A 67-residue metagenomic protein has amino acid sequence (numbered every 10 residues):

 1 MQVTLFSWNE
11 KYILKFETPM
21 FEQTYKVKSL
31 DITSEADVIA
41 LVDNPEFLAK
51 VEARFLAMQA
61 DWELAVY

Functional and structural regions predicted by a protein language model:
M1-E17: Amphipathic, interaction-prone secondary-structure segments
M20-Q23, D31: Short, surface-exposed beta-strand-loop junctions and turns on beta-sheet-rich folds
D31-Y67: Mixed-charge, Lys/Arg-enriched low-complexity segments
